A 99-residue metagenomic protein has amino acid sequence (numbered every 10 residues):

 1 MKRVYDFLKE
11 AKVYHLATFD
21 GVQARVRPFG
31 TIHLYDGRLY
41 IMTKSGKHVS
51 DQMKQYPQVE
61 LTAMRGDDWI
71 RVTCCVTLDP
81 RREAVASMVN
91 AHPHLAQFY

Functional and structural regions predicted by a protein language model:
R3, T18-F19, L95-Y99: Short helix-to-loop capping/linker segments positioned immediately adjacent to catalytic or ligand/cofactor-binding
D6-G21, V59-L61: A short, Trp-centered hydrophobic/proline-enriched beta-strand micro-motif
A11, Y56, H92: Acidic-histidine catalytic/liganding microenvironments
H15, L39-Y40, R71: General beta-strand recognition
G21-Q23, D67-D68: Short glycine/serine/proline-enriched coil/turn segments at secondary-structure junctions
P28-G30: Conserved beta-strand in the GNAT
I32-D67: A short mixed-secondary-structure module that forms the rim of ligand-binding clefts
D68-Y99: Charged, gly/pro-rich active-site loop segments
